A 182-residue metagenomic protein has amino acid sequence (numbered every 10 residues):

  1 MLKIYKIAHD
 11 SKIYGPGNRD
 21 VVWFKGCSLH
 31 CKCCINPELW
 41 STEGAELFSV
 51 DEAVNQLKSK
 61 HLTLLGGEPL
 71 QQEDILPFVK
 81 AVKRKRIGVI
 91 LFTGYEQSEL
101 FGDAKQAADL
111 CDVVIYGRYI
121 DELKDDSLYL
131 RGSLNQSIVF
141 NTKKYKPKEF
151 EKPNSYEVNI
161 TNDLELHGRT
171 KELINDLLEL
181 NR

Functional and structural regions predicted by a protein language model:
M1-W23, K32, N36-T42, S155-E157 (+1 more regions): N-terminal [4Fe-4S]-dependent radical SAM core
L2-K6, N18-R19, N36-Q106: Conserved Radical SAM active-site core
L70-K83, K124-G168: P-loop/Walker A phosphate-binding loop and immediately adjacent motor/lid segment at beta-alpha junctions
T93-G94, G117-Y119: Short secondary-structure boundary segments
Q106-D109, R131-S133: Short, conserved loop/helix-junction motifs that constitute active-site signature segments in enzyme catalytic cores
D112: Receiver (REC) domain switch/active-site residues of two-component response regulators
L164-R182: Radical SAM enzyme core and accessory elements
